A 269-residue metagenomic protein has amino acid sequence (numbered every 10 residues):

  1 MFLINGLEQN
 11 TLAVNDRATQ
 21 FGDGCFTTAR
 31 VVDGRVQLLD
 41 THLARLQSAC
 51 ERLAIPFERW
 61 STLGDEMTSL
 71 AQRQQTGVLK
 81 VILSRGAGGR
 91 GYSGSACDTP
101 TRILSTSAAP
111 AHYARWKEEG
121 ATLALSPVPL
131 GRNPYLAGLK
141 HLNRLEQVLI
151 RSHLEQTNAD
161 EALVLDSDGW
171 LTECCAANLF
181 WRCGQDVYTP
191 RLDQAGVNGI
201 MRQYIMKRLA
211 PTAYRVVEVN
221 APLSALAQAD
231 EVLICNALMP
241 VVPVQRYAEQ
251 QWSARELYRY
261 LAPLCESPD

Functional and structural regions predicted by a protein language model:
M1-T68, Q72-R73, S84, G89 (+1 more regions): Helix-start/capping segments and mature chain N-termini
V78-L83: ATP-grasp fold ATP-binding core
